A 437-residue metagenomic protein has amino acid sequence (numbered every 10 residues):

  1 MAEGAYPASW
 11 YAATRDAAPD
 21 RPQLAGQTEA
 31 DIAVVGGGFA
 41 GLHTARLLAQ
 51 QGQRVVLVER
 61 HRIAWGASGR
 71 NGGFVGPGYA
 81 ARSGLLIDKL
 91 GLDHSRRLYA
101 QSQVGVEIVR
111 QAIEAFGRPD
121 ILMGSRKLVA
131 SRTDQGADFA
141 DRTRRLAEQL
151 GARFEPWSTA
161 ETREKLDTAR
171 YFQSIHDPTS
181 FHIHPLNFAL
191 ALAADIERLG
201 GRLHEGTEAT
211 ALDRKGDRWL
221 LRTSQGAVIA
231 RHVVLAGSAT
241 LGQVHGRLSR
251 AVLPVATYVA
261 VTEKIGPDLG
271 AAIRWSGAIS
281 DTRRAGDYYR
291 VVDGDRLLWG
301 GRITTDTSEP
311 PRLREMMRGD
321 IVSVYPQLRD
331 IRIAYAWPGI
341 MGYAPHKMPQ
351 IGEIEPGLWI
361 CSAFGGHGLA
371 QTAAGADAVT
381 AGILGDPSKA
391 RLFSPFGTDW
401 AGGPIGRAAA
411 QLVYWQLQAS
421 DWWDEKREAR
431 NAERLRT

Functional and structural regions predicted by a protein language model:
M1-I32: Extreme N-terminal leader/targeting segments of oxidoreductases
A30-L57: N-terminal Rossmann-like FAD-binding beta1-loop-alpha1 element of flavoenzymes
Q50-R70: Glycine-rich FAD pyrophosphate-binding loop
G78-A160: Dinucleotide-binding Rossmann-like beta1-alpha1 core, especially the glycine-rich loop that anchors the ADP
L92, P119-V129, E161-D195, L199 (+1 more regions): Helix-loop-beta segment of a Rossmann-like dinucleotide-binding subdomain
E107, A115-M123, A209-A211, A227-P267 (+1 more regions): Active-site substrate-recognition segment that forms the wall of the catalytic cavity or substrate channel
D138, R145, F172-R231: Helical element adjacent to the flavin cofactor pocket in flavoenzyme catalytic cores
T307-E309, R314-R430: C-terminal catalytic lobe of FAD-dependent flavoproteins
